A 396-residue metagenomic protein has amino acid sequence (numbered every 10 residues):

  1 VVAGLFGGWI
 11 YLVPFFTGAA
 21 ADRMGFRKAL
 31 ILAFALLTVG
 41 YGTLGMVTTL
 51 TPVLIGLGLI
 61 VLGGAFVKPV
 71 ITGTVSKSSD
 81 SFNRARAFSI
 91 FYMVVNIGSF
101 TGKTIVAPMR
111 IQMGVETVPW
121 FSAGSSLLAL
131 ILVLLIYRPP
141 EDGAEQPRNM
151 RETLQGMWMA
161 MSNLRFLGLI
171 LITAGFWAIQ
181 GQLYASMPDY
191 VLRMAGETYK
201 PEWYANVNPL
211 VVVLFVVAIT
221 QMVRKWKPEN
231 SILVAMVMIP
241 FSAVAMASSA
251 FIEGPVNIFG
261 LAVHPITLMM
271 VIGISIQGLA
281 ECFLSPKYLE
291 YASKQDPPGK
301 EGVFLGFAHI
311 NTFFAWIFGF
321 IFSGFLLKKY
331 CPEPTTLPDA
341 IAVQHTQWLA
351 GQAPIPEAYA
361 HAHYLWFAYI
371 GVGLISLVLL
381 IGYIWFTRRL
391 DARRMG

Functional and structural regions predicted by a protein language model:
A3-A19, N206-I219: Central cavity-lining transmembrane alpha-helices of secondary-active solute carriers, predominantly the Major
A35-T49, V237-A262: C-terminal ends and interior cores of transmembrane alpha-helices in multi-pass membrane transporters/permeases
F66-D80, C282-P297: Intracellular juxtamembrane helix-capping segments at the cytosolic ends of symmetry-related transmembrane helices
A85-R110, S125-S126, A308-S323: Glycine-rich segments within core transmembrane alpha-helices of 12-TM secondary carriers
E116-L135, A362-G382: Symmetry-related core transmembrane helices of the 12-TM Major Facilitator Superfamily/SLC fold
G143-I170: Juxtamembrane intracellular "pre-TM" segments in multi-pass secondary transporters
L164-E202, F320: Extracytoplasmic gate region of multi-pass secondary transporters
